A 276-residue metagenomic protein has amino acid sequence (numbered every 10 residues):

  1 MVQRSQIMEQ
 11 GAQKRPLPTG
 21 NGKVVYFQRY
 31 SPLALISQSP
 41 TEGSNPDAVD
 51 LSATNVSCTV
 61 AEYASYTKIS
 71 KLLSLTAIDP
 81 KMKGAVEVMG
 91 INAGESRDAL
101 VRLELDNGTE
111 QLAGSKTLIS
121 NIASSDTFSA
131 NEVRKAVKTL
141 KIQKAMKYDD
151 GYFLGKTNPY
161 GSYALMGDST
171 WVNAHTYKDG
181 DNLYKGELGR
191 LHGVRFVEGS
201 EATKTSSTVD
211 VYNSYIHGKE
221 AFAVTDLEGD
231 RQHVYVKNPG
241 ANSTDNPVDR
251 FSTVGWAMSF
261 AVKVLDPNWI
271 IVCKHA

Functional and structural regions predicted by a protein language model:
M1-C58, I270: N-terminal "assembly arms/tails" that initiate or stabilize quaternary assembly in self-assembling proteins
M1-S5, N121-T139, M166-A276: Sequence/fold signature of self-assembling virion shell proteins
S31, K71, M258-V262: Beta-strand elements of well-folded, non-transmembrane domains
L33, Y160-Y163: Acidic glycine-/aspartate-rich tracts in secreted/extracellular proteins
D50-A77: Short acidic, glycine/tyrosine-flanked loop/strand segments centered on an H-E-D-like triad
L73-A145, Y160, H275: Alpha-helical scaffold segments that mediate packing/assembly in large oligomeric complexes
M146-Y152, G189-L191: Short gly/pro-enriched beta-turn/loop segments at secondary-structure junctions
G155: Polar-ligand-bearing catalytic/cofactor-coordination segments of membrane-embedded or membrane-tethered inner-membrane
